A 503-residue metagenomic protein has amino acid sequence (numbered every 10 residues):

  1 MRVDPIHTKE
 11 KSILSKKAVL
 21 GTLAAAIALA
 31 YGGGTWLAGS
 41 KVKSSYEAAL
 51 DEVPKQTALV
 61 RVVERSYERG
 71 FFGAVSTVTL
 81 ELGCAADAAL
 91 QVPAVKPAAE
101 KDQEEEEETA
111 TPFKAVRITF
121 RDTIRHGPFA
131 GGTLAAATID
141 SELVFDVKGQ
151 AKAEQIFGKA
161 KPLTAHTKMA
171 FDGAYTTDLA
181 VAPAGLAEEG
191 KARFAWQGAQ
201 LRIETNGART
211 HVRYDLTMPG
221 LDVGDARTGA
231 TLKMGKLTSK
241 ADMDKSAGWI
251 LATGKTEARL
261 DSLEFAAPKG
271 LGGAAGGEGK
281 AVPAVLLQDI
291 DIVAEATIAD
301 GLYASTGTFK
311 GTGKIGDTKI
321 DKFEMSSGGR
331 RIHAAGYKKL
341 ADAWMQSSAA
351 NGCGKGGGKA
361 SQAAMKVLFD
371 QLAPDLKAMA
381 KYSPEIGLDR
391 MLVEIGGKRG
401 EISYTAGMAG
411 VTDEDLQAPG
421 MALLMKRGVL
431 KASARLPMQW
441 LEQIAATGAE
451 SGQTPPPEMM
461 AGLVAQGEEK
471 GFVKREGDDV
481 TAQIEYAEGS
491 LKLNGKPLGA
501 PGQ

Functional and structural regions predicted by a protein language model:
M1-G34: Gram-negative bacterial Sec-dependent N-terminal signal peptides
L20-T22, L29-Q503: Glycine-rich, small/hydroxylated-residue low-complexity segments
